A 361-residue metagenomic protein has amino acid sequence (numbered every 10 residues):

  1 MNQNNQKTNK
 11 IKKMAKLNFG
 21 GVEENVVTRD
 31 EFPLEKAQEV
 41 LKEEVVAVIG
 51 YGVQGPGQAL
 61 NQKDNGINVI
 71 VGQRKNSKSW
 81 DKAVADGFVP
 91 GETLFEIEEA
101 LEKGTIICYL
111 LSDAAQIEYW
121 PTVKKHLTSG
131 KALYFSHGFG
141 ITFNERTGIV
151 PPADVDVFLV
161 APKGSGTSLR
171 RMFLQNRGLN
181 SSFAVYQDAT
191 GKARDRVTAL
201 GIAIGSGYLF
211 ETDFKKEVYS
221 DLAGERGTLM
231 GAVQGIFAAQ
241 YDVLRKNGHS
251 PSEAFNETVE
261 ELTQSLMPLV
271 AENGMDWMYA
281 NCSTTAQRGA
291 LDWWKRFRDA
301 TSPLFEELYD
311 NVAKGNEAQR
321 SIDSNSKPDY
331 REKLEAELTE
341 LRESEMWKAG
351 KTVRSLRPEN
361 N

Functional and structural regions predicted by a protein language model:
N2-V45, R74, V185-Q187, G205-T212: Glycine/serine-rich phosphate-binding loop and adjoining beta1-alpha1 elements at the start of nucleotide-handling
K10-F19, E24-D30, K246-N361: NAD(P)-dependent Rossmann-like dehydrogenase/reductase catalytic/cofactor-binding core
E44-Q62: Glycine-rich adenosine-cofactor-binding loop
G57, K63-F88: NAD(P)-binding Rossmann-fold cofactor-contacting core
R74-K75, V84-T142, V150-S165: Rossmann-like NAD(P)-binding element
W80, A100, Q116, P251-F255: Small-residue helix-packing motif on alpha-helices
Y134-R226: Rossmann-fold dinucleotide-binding core
G191-K246, S252-V270: Active-site-proximal catalytic alpha-helix in oxidoreductases
